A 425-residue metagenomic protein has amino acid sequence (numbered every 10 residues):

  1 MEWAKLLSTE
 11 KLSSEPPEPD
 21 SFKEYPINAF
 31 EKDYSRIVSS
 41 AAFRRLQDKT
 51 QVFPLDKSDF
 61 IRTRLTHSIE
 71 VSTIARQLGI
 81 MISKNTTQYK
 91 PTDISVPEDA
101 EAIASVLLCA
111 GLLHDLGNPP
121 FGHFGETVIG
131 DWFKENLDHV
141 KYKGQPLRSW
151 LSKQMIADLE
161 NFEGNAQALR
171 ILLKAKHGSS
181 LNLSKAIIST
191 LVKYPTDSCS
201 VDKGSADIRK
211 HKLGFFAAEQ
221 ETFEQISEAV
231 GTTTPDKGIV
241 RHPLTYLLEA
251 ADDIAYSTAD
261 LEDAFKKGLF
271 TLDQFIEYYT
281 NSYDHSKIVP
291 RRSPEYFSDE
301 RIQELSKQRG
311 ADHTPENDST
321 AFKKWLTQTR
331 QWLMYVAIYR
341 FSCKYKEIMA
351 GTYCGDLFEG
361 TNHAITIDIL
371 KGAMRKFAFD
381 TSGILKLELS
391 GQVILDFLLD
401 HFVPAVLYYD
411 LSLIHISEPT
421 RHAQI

Functional and structural regions predicted by a protein language model:
M1-P26, V38-K49, S58, I69 (+4 more regions): Sequence-structural signature of the catalytic-core scaffold of metal-dependent phosphohydrolases that act on
A29, F60-T63, M81, I239-Y246 (+4 more regions): Non-transmembrane, amphipathic alpha-helical segments
E31-R44, F358-T366: Acidic, low-complexity proline/glycine-rich segments
K49-D59, A373-A378: A short small-residue
F265-F270, S342-G360, L387, P404-S412: Short acidic alpha-helical/loop segments enriched in Asp/Glu that coordinate divalent cations
H285-S382: Long, well-ordered mid-to-C-terminal structural blocks that present hydrophobic/aromatic surfaces
I414-I425: Single conserved hydrophobic/aromatic residue that forms the stacking wall/gate of nucleotide- or nucleobase-binding
